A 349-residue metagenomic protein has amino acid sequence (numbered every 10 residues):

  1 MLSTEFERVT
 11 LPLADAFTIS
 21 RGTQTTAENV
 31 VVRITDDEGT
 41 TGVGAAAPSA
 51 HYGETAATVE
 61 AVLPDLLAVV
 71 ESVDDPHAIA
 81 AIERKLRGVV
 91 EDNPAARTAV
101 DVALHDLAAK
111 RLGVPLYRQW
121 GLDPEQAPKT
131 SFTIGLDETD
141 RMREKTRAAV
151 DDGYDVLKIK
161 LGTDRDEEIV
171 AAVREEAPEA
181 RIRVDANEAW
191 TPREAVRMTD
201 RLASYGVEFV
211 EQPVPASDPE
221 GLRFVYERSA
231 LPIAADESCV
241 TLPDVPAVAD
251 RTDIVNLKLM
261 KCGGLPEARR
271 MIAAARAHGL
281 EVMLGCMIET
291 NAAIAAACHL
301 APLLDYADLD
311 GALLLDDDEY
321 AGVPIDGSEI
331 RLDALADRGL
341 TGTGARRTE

Functional and structural regions predicted by a protein language model:
M1-E38, A47-A50: Structured beta-strand/loop patches that form or line metal/cofactor-binding pockets in enzymes
T4, V9-P12, A27-N29, M287-E349: Flexible C-terminal active-site loop/helix
F6-R8, T35-R111, R346: Metal- or metallocofactor-binding catalytic centers and their adjacent structured scaffolds across diverse enzyme
V32, G39, V100, G113 (+8 more regions): Conserved, mostly hydrophobic/aromatic
R111-L136, I169-E179: N-terminal small/glycine-rich loop or linker at the start of catalytic domains across soluble metabolic enzymes
Q126-R141, K160-L161, D185-P192, A234: Active-site mouth loops of central-metabolism enzymes
A149-L157: Catalytic domains of carbohydrate-active enzymes, especially glycoside hydrolases
D164-C286, N291-I294, D316-D318, G322-P324: Catalytic core of soluble alpha/beta enzymes
